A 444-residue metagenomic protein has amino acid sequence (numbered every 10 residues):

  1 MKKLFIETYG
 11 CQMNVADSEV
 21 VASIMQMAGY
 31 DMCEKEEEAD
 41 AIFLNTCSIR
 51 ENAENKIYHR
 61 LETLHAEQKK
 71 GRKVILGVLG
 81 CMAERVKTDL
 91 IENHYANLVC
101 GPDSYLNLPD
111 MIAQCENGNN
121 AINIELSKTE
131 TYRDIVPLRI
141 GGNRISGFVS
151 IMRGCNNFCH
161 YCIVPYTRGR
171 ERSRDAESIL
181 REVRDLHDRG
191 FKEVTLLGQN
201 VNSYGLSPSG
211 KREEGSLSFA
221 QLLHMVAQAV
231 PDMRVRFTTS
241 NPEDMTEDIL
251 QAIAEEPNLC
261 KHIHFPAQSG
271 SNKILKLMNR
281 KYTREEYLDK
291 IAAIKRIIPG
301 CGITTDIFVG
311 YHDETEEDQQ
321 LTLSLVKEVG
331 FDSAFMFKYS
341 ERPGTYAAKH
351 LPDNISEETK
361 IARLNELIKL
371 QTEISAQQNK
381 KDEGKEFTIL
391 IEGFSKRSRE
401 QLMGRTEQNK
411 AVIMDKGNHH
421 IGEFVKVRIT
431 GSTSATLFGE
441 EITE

Functional and structural regions predicted by a protein language model:
M1-Y204, S218, D248, I253 (+7 more regions): Proteins enriched for Cys/Gly/acidic motifs involved in redox and nucleic-acid/cofactor modification
K3, I75, A121, E193 (+5 more regions): Residues at or immediately flanking beta-strands
G141-I145, C155-N157, L259, S269 (+5 more regions): Short flexible coil/turn linkers enriched for glycine and charged/polar residues that connect secondary-structure
F158, C162-G169, R234-E243, S269-R280 (+3 more regions): Conserved strand-turn element in the central/C-terminal portion of the radical SAM core barrel that lines
C159, I179, L196, F237 (+7 more regions): Conserved, mostly hydrophobic/aromatic
S209-A227, E247-K261, E314-F331, E357-A362 (+1 more regions): Short, electropositive alpha-helical surface patch
S216, A220, M225-V235, T246-T305: Radical SAM/AdoMet-radical enzyme domain recognition
A347-E444: Terminal RNA-binding accessory module
